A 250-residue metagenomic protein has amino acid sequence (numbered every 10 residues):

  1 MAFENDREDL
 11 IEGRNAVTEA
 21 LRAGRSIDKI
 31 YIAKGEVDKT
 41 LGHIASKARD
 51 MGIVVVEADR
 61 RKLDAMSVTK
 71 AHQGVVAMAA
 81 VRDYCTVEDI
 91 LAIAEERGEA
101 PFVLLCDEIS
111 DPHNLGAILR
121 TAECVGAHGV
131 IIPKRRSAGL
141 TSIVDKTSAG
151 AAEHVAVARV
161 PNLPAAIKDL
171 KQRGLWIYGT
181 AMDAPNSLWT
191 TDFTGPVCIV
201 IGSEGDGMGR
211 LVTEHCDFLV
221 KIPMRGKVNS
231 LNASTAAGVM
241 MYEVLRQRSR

Functional and structural regions predicted by a protein language model:
M1-I93: N-terminal positively charged helical leader segments and presequences
G13, N114, A122, I177 (+3 more regions): Conserved RecA-like P-loop NTPase ATPase core
T18, A23, C124, S142-A151 (+1 more regions): Structured adenosyl-cofactor binding patch, chiefly the S-adenosyl-L-methionine
E19-S26, I32, G42, V54 (+1 more regions): RNA substrate-binding interface of SAM-dependent RNA methyltransferases
K47, H72-V76, K146-A151, T194-C198: Short, hinge-like loop/turn segments at secondary-structure boundaries
R49, I167-K171, L245: Surface-exposed amphipathic alpha-helices with a cationic face
D59, A80, D107, P133-K134 (+5 more regions): Short beta->alpha connector loops at strand-helix junctions that form conserved, small/polar/Pro-enriched
Y178-N232: Active-site/ligand-binding-proximal alpha/beta "capping" segment
